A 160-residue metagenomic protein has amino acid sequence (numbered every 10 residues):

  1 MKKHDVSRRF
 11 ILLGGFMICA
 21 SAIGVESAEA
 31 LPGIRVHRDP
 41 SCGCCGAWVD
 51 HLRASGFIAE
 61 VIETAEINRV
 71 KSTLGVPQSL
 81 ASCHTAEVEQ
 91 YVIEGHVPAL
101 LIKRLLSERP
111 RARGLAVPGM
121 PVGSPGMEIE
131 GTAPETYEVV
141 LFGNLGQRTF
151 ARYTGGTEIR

Functional and structural regions predicted by a protein language model:
M1-C19: N-terminal secretory signal peptides and thylakoid transit peptides that target proteins across membranes
G24-A30: Boundary at the C-terminal end of the N-terminal hydrophobic targeting segment
L31-A47: Local sequence-structure signature of Cys/Sec-based thiol-disulfide redox active-site neighborhoods
G33-I34, F57-I58, E89-V92: Short active-site oxyanion
S41, W48, E63-E66, P98-I102: Stable alpha-helical elements in mature extracytoplasmic
V49-F57, V61: Iron-sulfur (Fe-S) cluster-binding segments and ferredoxin-like electron-carrier domains, especially [2Fe-2S]
A59-V70, S79-L80, V88: Thiol-based oxidoreductase modules, predominantly thioredoxin-like and allied folds used for disulfide exchange
T73, S79-R160: Thiol/selenol-based redox catalytic cores and closely related redox-interacting motifs
